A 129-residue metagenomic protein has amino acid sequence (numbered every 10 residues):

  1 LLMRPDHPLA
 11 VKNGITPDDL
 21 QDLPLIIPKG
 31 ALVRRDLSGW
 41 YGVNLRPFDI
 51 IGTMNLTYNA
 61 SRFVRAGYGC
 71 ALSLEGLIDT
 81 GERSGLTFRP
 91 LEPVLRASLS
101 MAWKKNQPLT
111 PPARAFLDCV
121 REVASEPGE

Functional and structural regions predicted by a protein language model:
L1-L2, L25, I50, L72 (+2 more regions): Generic preference for hydrophobic
L2-H7, L99-L109: A bilobed periplasmic-binding-protein/Venus flytrap-type ligand-binding module shared by bacterial periplasmic
P5, K29, M54, L91-E92 (+1 more regions): Residues at the C-termini of beta-strands that transition into short coil/loop
L9, L23-L45, L109-D118, P127-G128: Secondary-structure junction motif
K12-N13, D19, Y58-N106: Beta-alpha-beta core module
I27, R46-L56: Short beta-strand-to-loop elements that line the ligand-binding cleft of bilobed periplasmic-binding protein-like
R34, L56-T57: Conserved glycosyltransferase catalytic-site signature
